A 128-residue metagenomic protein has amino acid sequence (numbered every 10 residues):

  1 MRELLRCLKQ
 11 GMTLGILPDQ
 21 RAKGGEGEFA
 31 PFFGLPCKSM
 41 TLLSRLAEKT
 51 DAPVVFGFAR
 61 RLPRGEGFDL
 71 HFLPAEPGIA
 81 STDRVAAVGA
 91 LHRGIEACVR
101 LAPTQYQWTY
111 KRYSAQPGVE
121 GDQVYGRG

Functional and structural regions predicted by a protein language model:
M1-G128: Non-catalytic C-terminal accessory region of glycerolipid acyltransferases and related lyso-lipid remodeling enzymes
